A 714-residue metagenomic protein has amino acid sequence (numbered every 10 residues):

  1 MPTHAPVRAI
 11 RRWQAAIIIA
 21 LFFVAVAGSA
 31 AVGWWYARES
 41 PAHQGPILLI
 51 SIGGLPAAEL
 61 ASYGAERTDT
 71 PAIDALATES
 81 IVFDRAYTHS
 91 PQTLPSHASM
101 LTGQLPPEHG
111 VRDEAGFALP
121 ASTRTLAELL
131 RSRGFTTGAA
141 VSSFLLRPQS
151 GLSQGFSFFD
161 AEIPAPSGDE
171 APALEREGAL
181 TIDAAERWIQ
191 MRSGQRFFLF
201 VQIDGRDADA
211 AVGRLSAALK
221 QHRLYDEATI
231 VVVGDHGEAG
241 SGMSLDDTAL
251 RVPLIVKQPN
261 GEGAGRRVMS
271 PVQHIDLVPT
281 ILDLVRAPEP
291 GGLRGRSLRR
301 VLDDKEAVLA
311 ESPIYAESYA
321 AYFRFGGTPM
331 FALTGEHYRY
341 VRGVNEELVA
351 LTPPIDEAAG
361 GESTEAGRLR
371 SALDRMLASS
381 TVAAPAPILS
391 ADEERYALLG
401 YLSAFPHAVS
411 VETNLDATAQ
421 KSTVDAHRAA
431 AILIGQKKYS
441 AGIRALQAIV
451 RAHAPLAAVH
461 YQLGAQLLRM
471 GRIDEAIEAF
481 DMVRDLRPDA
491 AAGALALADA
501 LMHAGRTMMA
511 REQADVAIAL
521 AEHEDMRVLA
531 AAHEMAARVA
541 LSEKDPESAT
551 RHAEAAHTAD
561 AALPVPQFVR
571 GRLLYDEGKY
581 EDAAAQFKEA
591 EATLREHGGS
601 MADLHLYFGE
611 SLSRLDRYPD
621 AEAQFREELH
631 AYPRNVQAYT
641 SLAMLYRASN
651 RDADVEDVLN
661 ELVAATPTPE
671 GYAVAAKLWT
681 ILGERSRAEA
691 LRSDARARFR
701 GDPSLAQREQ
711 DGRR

Functional and structural regions predicted by a protein language model:
P2-D499, H503-M508, E512, H523 (+10 more regions): Catalytic domains that recognize anionic headgroups
V424, A458, A492, R527 (+6 more regions): Start-of-helix register in tetratricopeptide repeats
A448-I449, M482-V483, V516-A517, A555-A556 (+4 more regions): Canonical positions in the second alpha-helix
A452, L486, L520-E524, A559 (+4 more regions): Structural marker of alpha-solenoid helical repeat scaffolds
R527-M535, S600-Y607, S611, A643-A648 (+2 more regions): TPR/TPR-like alpha-solenoid helical repeat scaffolds
D657, P669, V674-R714: Terminal, low-structured helical/coil segments at or just beyond the last alpha-helical repeat
